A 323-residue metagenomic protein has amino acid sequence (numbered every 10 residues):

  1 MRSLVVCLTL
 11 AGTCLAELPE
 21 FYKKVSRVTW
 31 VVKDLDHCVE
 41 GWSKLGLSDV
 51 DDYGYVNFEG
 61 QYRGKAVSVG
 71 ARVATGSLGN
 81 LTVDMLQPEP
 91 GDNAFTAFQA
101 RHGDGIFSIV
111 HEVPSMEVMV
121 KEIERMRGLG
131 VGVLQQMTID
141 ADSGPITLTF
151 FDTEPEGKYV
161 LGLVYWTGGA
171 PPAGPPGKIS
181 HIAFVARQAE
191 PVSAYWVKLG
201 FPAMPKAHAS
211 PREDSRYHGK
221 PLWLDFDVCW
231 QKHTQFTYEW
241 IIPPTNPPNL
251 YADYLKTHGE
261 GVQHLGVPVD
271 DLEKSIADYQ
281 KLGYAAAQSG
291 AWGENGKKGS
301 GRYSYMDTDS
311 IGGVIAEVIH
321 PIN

Functional and structural regions predicted by a protein language model:
M1-C7: Sec-dependent signal peptide recognition, specifically the positively charged N-region followed immediately by
C14-A16: Boundary at the C-terminal end of the N-terminal hydrophobic targeting segment
L18, T75, D84-Q87, V120-P175 (+3 more regions): Vicinal oxygen chelate
V25-K33, A74-T82, P90, A97-V118 (+3 more regions): Vicinal oxygen chelate
D34-D49, V118-G130, Q188-A203, E273-L282: Amphipathic alpha-helical segments
C38, D49-V50, T82-D84, D92-A94 (+7 more regions): Short loop/beta submotifs within extracellular cysteine-rich repeat domains
D52-G70, P90-F107, L134-L148, H208-W223 (+2 more regions): A cross-kingdom feature marking solvent-exposed beta-strand/loop segments within repeated, beta-rich binding/scaffold
W166-V192: Loop-centered beta-sheet repeat module
